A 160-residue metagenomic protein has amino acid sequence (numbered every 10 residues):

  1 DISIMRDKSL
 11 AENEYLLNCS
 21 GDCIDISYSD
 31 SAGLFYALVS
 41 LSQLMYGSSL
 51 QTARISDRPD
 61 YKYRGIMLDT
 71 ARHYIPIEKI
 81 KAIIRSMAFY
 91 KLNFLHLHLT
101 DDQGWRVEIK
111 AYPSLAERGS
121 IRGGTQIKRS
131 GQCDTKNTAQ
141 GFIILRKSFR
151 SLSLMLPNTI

Functional and structural regions predicted by a protein language model:
D1-Y61: Contiguous, structured surface segment used for ligand recognition
D30, I66, M87: Conserved, mostly hydrophobic/aromatic
L34-L38, I83, L152: Hydrophobic side chains in well-ordered alpha-helices
D60-Y63, W105: Short, conserved phosphate-binding/catalytic loop or strand-edge motifs used in phosphoryl-/nucleotidyl-transfer
Y63-M67, F94-H96, I160: Structural preference for beta-strand elements that scaffold enzyme active sites
M67-D69, Q132: Acidic/histidine-rich, surface-exposed loop or edge segments in extracytoplasmic proteins
D69-D102, R106-I109, F142-L145: A conserved hydrophobic secondary-structure block that centers on an alpha-helix together with its immediately flanking
Q103-T159: Aromatic- and acidic-residue-enriched carbohydrate-binding clefts of CAZyme catalytic domains
